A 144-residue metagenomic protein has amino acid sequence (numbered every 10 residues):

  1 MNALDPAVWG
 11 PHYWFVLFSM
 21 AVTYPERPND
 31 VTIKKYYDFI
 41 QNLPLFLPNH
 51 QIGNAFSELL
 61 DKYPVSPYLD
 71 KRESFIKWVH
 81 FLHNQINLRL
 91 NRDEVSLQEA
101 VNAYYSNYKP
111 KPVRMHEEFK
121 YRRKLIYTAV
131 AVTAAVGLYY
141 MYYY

Functional and structural regions predicted by a protein language model:
M1-Y144: Aromatic-rich, lipid-facing transmembrane alpha helices and their immediate juxtamembrane interface loops in integral
